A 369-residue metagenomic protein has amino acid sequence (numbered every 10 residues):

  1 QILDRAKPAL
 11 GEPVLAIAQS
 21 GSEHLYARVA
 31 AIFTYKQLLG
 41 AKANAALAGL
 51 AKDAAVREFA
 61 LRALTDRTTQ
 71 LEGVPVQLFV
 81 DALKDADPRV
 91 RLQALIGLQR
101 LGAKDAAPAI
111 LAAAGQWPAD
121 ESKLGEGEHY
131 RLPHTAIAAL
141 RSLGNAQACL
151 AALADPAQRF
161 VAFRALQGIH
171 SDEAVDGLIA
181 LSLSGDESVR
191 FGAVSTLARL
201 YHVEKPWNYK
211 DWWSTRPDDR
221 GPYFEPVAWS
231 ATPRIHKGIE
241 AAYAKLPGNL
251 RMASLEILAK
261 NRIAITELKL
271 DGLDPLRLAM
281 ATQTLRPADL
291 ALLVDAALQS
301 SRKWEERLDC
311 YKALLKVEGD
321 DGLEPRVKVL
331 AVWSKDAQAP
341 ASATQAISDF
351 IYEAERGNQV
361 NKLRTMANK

Functional and structural regions predicted by a protein language model:
Q1-A6, Y26-G40, A45-G49, R57-L71 (+15 more regions): Structural detector for internal amphipathic alpha-helices that build alpha-solenoid repeat scaffolds
G11-P13: Short, charge-rich amphipathic alpha-helical segments embedded in non-transmembrane helical bundles/solenoids
I17, L111-S122, L197-N208: Short regulatory "switch" loops immediately downstream of catalytic or recognition motifs within protein catalytic
D53: Active-site-adjacent "gating/activation" loops or surface patches in catalytic cores
V74-V76, A107-P118, A157, N208-P222 (+1 more regions): HEAT/HEAT-like alpha-solenoid repeats
